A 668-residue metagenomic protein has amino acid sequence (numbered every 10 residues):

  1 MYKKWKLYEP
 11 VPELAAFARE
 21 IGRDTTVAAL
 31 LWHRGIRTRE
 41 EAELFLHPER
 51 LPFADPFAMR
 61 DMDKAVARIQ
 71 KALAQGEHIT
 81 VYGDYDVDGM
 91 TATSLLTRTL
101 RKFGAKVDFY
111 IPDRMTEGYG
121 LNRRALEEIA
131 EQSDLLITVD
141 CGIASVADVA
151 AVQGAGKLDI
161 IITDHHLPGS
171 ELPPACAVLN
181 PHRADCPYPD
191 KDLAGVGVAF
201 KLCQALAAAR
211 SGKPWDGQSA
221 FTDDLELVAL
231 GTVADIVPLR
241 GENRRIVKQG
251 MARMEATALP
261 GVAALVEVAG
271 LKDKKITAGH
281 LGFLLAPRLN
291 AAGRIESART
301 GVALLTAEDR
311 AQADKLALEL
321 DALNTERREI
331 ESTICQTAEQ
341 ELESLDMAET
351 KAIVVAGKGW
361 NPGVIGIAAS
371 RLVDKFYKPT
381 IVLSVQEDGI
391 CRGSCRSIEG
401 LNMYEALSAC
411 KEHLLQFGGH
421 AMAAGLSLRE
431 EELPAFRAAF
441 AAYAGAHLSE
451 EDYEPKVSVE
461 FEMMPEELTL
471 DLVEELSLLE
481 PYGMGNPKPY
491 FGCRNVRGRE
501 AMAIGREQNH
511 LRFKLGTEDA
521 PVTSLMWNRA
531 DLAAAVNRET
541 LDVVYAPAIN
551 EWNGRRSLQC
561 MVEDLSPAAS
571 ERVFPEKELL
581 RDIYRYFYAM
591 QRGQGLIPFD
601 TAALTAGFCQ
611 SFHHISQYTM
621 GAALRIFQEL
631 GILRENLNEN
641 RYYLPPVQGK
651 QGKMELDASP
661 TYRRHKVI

Functional and structural regions predicted by a protein language model:
M1-K4, E480: Catalytic domains of riboflavin
Y2, Y8-L135, A155-K157, P174 (+3 more regions): Hydrophobic helix-and-loop "lid/oligomerization" segment in the mid-to-C-terminal part of catalytic domains
K71, G169-N180, S344, L515-A520: Acidic-glycine-rich active-site phosphate/pyrophosphate-binding loop
R101, K106, G241-P287, A291-E339 (+3 more regions): Acidic, two-metal ion nucleic-acid-processing modules in DNA metabolism proteins
D113, N180-H182, S384, S566: Residues at the C-termini of beta-strands that transition into short coil/loop
E127-V196, F200-K213, R240: Active-site cavity-forming subdomains of large catalytic enzyme subunits
H165-H166, N361, H420, H510: Histidine-centered active-site/metal-ligand motif
G197, G366, S370, V543: Short alpha-helical basic/polar micro-motif
